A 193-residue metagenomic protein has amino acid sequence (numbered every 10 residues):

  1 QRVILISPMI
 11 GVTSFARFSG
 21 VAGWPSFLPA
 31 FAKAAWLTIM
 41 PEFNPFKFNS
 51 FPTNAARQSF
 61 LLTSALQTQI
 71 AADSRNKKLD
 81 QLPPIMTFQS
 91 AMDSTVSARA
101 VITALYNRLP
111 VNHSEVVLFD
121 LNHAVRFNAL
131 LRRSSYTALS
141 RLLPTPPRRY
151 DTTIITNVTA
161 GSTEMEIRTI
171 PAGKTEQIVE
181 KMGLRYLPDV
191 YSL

Functional and structural regions predicted by a protein language model:
I4-R17, L121: Active-site nucleophile loop of the alpha/beta-hydrolase fold
S7, A35, T63-Q67: Short, well-ordered alpha-helical segments in soluble proteins
P8, V21-A22, P52, P84: Short, proline-centered helix/strand-breaking motifs
R17, V21-F27: Surface-exposed loop and adjacent secondary-structure segments within mature catalytic domains
P25-T38: A structural motif
L37-P45: Flexible glycine/proline-enriched surface loops and loop-helix/loop-strand junctions
K47-L193: Serine-hydrolase catalytic core
